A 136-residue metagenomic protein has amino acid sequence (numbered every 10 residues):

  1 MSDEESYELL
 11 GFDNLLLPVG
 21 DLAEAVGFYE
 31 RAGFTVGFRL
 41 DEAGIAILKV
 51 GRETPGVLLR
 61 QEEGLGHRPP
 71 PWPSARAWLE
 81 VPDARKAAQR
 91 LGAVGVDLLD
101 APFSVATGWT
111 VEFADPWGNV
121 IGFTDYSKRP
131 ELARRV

Functional and structural regions predicted by a protein language model:
M1-E8, A88-V136: Vicinal oxygen chelate
S6-L10, L16-P55: Core segments of cupin and vicinal oxygen chelate
G11-G20, L48-K49, H67-V94, W109-N119: Vicinal oxygen chelate
L16-G27, L59-E62, A88, G95 (+1 more regions): Short N-terminal helix-initiation segments at or just after the protein's N-terminus
F28-Y29, F34, W78, F113 (+1 more regions): Aromatic side chains
T35-P71, V120-Y126: Conserved short beta-strand elements that form part of the metal-binding/catalytic scaffold of enzyme active sites
L40-E42, D83, S104-A106: Short beta->alpha connector loops
R60, W78, A101: A cross-family glycoside hydrolase active-site/sugar-binding cleft signature
